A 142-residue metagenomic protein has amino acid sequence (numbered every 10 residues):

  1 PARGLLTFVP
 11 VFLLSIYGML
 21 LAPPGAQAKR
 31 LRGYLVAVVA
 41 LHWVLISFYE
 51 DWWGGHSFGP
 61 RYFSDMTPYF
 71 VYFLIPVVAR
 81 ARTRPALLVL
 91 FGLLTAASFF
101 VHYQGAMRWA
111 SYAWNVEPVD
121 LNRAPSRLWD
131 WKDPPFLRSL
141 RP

Functional and structural regions predicted by a protein language model:
P1-L5, I46-S64, R108-W114: Membrane-interface catalytic loops of GT-C/OST-like multi-pass glycosylation enzymes that act
P1-P23, L121-P142: Membrane-lumen/periplasm interface segments of multi-pass, membrane-embedded glycan/lipid transferases
L6-K29, F70-V77, V89-A96: Hydrophobic, aromatic-rich transmembrane alpha-helices and their immediate juxtamembrane boundary segments
M19, P23, S47-E50, A81 (+2 more regions): Transmembrane helix-loop junctions and nearby membrane-interface residues
A28-A40, R80-M107: Signature aromatic-anchored transmembrane alpha helix within multi-pass, membrane-resident enzymes that catalyze glycan
R30-H42, E50, G54-P60, S64-T67 (+1 more regions): Extended hydrophobic/aromatic segments used for targeting, binding, or gating
S57, L90-P142: Membrane-embedded, lumen/periplasm-facing catalytic core of multi-pass transferases that use lipid-linked donors
